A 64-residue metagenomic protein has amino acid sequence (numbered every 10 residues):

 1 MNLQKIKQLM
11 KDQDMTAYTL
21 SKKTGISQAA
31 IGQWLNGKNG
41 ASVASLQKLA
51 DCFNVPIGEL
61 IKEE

Functional and structural regions predicted by a protein language model:
M1, I61-E64: Short hydrophobic/aromatic patches at helix-to-coil boundaries
M1-Y18: A short, Lys/Arg-rich alpha-helix, primarily the initiator
M10, S21, A50: The alpha-helix within a helix-turn-helix
D14-M15, A41-A44: Residue-level signal for the short linker/turn that defines the boundary of a DNA-recognition helix
D14-Q33: Short alpha-helical DNA-recognition segment
A44-E59: DNA major-groove recognition helix of helix-turn-helix/homeodomain DNA-binding modules
